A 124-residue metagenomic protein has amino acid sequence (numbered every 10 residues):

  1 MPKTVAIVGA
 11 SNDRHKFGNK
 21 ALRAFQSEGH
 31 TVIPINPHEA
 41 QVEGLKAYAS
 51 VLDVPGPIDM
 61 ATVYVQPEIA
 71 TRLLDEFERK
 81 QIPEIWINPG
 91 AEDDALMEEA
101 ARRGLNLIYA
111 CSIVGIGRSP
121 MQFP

Functional and structural regions predicted by a protein language model:
M1, G56-P57: Alpha-helix C-terminal capping/helix-to-coil transition sites in glycosyltransferase folds
V5-A6: Conserved beta-strand elements of the Class I
S11-H15, L22-E43: NAD(P)-binding Rossmann-fold cofactor-contacting core
H30, K80-E84, R103-L105: A short helix->loop->beta-strand "cap" motif at the edges of active sites that frequently abuts
K46-G56: Short acidic low-complexity segments
I58-E92: Mid-chain, well-packed structural core segment of small domains
A91-I116: Rossmann-fold NAD(P)-binding glycine/threonine-rich loop
I116-P124: A charged, well-structured terminal subsegment
